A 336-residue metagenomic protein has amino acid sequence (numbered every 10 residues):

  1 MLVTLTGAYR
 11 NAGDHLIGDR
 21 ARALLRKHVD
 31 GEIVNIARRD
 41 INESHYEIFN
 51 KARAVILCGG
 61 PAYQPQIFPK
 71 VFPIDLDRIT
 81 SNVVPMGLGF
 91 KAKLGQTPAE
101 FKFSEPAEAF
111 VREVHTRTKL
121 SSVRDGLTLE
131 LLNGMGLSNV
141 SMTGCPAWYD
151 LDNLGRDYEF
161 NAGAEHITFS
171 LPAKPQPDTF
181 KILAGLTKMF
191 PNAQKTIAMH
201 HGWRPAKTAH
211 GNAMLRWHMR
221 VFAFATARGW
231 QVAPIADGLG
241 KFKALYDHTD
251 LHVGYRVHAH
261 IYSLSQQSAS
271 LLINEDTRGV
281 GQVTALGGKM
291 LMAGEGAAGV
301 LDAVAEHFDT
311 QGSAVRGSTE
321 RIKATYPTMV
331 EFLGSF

Functional and structural regions predicted by a protein language model:
M1-F336: Active-site anion-handling motifs in enzyme catalytic cores
